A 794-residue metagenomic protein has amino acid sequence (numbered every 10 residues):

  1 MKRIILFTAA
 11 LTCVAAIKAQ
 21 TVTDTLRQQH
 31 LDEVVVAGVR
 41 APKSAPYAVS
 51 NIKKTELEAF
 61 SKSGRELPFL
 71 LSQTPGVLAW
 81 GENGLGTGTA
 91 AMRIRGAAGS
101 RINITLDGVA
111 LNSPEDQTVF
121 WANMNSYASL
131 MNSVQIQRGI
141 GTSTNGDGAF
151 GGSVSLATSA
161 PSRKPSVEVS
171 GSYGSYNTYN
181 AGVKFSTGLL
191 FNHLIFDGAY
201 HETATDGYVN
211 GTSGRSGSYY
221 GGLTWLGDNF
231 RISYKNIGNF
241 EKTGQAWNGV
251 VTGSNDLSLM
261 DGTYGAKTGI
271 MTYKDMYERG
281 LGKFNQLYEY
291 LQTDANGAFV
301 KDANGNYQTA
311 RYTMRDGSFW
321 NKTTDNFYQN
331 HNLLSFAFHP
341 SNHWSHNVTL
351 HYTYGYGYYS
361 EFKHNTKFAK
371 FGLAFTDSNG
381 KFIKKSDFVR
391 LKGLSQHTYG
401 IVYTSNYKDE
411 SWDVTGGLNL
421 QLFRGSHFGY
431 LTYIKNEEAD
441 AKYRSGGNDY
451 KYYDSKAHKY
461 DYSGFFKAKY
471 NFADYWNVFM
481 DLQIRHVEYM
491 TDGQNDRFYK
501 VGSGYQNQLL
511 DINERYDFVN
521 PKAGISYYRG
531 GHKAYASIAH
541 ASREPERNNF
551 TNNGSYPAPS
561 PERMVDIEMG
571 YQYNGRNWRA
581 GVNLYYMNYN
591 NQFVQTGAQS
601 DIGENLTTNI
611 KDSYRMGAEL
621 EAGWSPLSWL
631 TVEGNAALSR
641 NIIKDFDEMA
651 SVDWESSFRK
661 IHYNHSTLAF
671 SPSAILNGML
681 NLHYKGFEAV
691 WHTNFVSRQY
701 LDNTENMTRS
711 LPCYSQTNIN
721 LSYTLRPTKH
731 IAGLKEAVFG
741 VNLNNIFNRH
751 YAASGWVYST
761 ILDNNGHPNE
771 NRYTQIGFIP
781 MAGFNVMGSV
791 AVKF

Functional and structural regions predicted by a protein language model:
H30-K62, A91: N-terminal periplasmic "start-of-domain" segments of outer-membrane beta-barrel proteins
P68-A110, N132: Extracytoplasmic beta-strand/coil segments of soluble accessory domains associated with Gram-negative outer-membrane
A110-R138, A157: Short acidic/polar hinge/loop motifs at secondary-structure boundaries that mediate gating or recognition
Y173-A204, V209-N248, T252-Q292, N332-S335 (+1 more regions): Transmembrane beta-barrel wall of Gram-negative outer-membrane proteins
S345-H351, S526-A539, S560-M616, G623-S625 (+2 more regions): Membrane-embedded beta-barrel scaffold of Gram-negative outer-membrane proteins
T415-R529, E544-P545, N549-T551, E648: Signature of Gram-negative outer-membrane beta-barrel scaffolds
D474, Y586-N588, T608-T704, A791-K793: Gram-negative outer-membrane beta-barrel transporters
V632, R640-I642, R698-L701, Y723-F794: C-terminal beta-signal and adjacent terminal beta-strands/loops of Gram-negative outer-membrane beta-barrel proteins
